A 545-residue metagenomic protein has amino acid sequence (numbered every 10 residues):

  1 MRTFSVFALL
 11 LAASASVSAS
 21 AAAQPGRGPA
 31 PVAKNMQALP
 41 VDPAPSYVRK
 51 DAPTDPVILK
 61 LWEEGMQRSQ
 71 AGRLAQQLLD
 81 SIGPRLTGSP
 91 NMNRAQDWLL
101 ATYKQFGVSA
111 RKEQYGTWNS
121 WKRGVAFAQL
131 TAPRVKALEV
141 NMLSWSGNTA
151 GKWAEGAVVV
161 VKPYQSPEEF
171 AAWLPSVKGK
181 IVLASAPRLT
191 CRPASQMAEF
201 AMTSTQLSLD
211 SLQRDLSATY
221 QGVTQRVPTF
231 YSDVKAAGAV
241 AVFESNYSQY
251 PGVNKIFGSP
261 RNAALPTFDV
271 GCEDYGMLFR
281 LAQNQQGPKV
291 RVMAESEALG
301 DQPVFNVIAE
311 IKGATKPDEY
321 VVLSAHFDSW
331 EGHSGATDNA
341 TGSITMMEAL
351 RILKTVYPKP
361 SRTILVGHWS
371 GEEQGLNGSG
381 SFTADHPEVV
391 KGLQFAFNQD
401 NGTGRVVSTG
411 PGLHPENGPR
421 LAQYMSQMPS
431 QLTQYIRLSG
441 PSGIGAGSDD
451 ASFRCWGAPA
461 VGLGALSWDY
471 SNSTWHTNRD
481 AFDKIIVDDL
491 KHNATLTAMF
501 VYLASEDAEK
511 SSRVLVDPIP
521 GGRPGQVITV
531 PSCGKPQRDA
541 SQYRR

Functional and structural regions predicted by a protein language model:
S5-S16: Bacterial N-terminal signal peptides
G26-P56, Q76, D80-Q213: Noncatalytic luminal/extracellular "stalk/propeptide" segments of secretory-pathway proteins
R49-S89, Y115, V125, Q249 (+4 more regions): N-terminal capping segment at the start of a domain
D55-V57, A132-E139, W145-A171, F257-A336 (+3 more regions): Soluble metallo-hydrolase cores and metallopeptidase-like ectodomains found primarily in the secretory/periplasmic
I58-M66, D80-N91, G156-Y164, F170-A172 (+10 more regions): Second-shell loop/turn segments in exported
R73, N262, R351-N377: Short helix-loop-beta-strand segments that form the rim/entrance of peptidase-like active sites
P133-A137, G151, G156, V161 (+6 more regions): Metal-dependent peptidase/peptidase-like ectodomains
P266-V270, R280, R351, Y470-R545: His/Asp/Glu-rich mid-to-C-terminal helical/loop segments that flank catalytic regions of hydrolases
